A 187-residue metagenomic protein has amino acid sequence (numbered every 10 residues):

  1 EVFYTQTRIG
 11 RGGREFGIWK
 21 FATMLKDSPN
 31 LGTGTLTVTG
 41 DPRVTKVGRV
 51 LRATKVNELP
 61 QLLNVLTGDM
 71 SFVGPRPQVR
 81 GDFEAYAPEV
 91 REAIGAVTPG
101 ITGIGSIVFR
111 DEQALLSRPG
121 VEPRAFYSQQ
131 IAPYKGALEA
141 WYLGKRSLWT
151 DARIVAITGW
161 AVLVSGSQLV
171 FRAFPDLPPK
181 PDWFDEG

Functional and structural regions predicted by a protein language model:
E1-G187: Conserved small/aromatic sequence motifs within transmembrane helices
